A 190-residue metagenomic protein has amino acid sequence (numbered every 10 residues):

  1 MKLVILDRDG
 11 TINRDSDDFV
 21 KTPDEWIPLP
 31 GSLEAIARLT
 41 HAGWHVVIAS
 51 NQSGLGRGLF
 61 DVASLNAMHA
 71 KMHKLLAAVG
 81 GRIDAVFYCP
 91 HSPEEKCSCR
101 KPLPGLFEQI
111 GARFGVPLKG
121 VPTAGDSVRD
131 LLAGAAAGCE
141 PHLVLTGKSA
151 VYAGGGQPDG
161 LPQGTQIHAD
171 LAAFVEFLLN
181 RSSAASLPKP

Functional and structural regions predicted by a protein language model:
M1-V47: Active-site neighborhood of HAD-like aspartate-dependent phosphohydrolases
K2, A63-D84, P93-T123, S127-P190: Asp-based, Mg2+/Mn2+-dependent phosphohydrolase catalytic module
D7-D9, N13, N51, D126 (+1 more regions): Acidic active-site catalytic centers that drive phospho-/nucleotidyl reactions and related ester hydrolyses
R8, I48, Q52, G56 (+2 more regions): Short glycine/serine/threonine-biased micro-segments
I12-S16, N51-S53, A85-Y88, E108-G111 (+1 more regions): A short alpha-helix capping/helix-coil boundary motif
S16-V20, G58-L59, G155-G156: Short acidic, glycine/proline-rich loop/turn micro-motifs
S32, I36-H69, R82-E95, G134: Substrate-recognition element of Asp-dependent hydrolases with the DxDx(T/V) motif
